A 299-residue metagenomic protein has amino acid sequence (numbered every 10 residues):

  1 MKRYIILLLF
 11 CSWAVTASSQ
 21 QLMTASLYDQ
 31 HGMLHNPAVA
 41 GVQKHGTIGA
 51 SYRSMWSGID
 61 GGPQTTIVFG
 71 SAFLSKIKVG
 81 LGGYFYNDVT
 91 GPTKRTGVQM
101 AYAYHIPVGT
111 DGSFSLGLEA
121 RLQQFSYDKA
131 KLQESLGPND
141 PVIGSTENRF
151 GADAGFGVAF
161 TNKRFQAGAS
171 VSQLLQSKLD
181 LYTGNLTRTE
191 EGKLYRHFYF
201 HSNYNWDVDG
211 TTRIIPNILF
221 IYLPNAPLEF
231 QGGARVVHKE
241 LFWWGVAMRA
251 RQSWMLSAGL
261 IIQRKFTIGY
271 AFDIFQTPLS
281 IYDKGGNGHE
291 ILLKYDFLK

Functional and structural regions predicted by a protein language model:
M1-Y4, V108-T110: Positively charged n-region of N-terminal signal peptides that target proteins for export
K2-I5, Q21-M23: Short, basic/polar N-terminal leader/transit segment immediately after the initiator methionine
Y4-W13: Sec-dependent N-terminal signal peptides
W13-Q21: Sec/Tat signal peptide C-region and signal peptidase I cleavage site
Q20-K299: Subset of outer-membrane beta-barrel
